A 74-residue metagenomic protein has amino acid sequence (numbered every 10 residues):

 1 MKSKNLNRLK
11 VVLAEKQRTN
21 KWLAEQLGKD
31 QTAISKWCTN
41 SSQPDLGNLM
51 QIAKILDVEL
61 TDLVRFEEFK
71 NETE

Functional and structural regions predicted by a protein language model:
M1, V11, Q17, K36 (+1 more regions): Short, charged recognition helix plus adjacent turn of helix-turn-helix-like nucleic-acid-binding domains
N7-Q26: Short basic helix-loop element that most often maps to the first helix and adjoining turn of HTH DNA-binding modules
Q17-R18, P44-G47: Residue-level signal for the short linker/turn that defines the boundary of a DNA-recognition helix
K21, T32, T61: Key DNA-contact positions within bacterial/archaeal DNA-binding proteins
E25, K36, K54: Alpha-helical residues within the helix-turn-helix
G28-P44: Recognition helix of helix-turn-helix/homeodomain-like DNA-binding domains that insert into the DNA major groove
G47-D62: DNA major-groove recognition helix of helix-turn-helix/homeodomain DNA-binding modules
